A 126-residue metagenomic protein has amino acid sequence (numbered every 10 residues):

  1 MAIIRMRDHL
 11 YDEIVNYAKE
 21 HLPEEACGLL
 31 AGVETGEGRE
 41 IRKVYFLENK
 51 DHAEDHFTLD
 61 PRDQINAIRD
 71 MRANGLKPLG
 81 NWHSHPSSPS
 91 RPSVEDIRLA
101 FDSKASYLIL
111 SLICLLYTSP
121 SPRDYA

Functional and structural regions predicted by a protein language model:
M1-H21: Long, non-catalytic terminal segments
D8, L22-C27, S103: Short, basic and Ser/Thr-rich N-terminal targeting/leader segments
C27-V33, Y107-I109, S119: Short beta-strand scaffold segments in enzyme catalytic cores
G28, V33-A53: Short, surface-exposed acidic-centric catalytic microdomains
Y45-E95: Short HxH-centered metal-ligating active-site micro-motif
D96-F101: A glycine- and small-aliphatic-rich helix-loop capping segment at beta-alpha/alpha-beta transitions that lines
I113: Active-site catalytic microenvironments in core metabolic enzymes, especially phosphate/sugar-handling
Y117-A126: Single conserved hydrophobic/aromatic residue that forms the stacking wall/gate of nucleotide- or nucleobase-binding
